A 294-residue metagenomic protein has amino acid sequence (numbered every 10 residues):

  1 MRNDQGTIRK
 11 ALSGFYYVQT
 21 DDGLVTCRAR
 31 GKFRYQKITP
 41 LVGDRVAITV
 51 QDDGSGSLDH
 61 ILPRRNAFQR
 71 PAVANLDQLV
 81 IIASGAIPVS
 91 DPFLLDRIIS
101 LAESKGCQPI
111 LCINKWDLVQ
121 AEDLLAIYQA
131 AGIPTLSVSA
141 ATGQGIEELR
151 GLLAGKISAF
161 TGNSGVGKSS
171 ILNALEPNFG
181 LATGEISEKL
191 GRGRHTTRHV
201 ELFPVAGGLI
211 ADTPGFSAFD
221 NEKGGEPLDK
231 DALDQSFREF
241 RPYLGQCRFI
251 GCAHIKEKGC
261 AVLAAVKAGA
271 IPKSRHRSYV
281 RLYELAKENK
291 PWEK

Functional and structural regions predicted by a protein language model:
R2, G31, K37-G54, L62-L79 (+5 more regions): Helix-rich effector regions associated with P-loop NTPase G domains
R2-L12: Structural detector for short beta-strands of small beta-barrel domains
G14-V18: Short aromatic-glycine-enriched beta-strand elements
L24-G31: A short macromolecule-binding patch
A86-I133: Phosphate-binding glycine-rich loops and their immediate beta-loop-alpha structural context
K115-V166: Canonical P-loop GTPase G-domain recognition
K168-G184: A conserved segment at the C-terminal end of the G1
